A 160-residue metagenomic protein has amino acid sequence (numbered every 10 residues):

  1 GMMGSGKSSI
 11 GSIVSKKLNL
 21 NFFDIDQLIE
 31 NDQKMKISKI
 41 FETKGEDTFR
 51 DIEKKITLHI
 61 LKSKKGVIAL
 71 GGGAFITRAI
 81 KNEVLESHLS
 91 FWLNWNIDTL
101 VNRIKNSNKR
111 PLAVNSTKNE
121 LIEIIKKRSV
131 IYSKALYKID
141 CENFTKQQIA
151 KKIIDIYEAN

Functional and structural regions predicted by a protein language model:
M2: P-loop (Walker A) phosphate-binding loop of NTP-binding proteins
S8: Walker A/P-loop
I13, K17, K126-N160: NTP-dependent small-molecule kinase module
N21, I25-L85, R110, K118: ATP-dependent small-molecule kinase phosphotransfer cores that center on conserved nucleotide phosphate-binding segments
F23, L89-L93, Y137-I139: Hydrophobic/aromatic beta-strand patches that form the interior of the parallel beta-sheet core in alpha/beta enzyme
K64, S87-H88, A135-L136: Short, well-ordered alpha-helix to beta-strand connector turns
G72-F75, N96-D98, F144: Short glycine-rich anion-binding loops that position phosphate/pyrophosphate groups of nucleotides and phosphorylated
S87-V130: A glycine- and Lys/Arg-enriched "phosphate-lid" helix/loop adjacent to the NTP-binding pocket of small-molecule kinases
